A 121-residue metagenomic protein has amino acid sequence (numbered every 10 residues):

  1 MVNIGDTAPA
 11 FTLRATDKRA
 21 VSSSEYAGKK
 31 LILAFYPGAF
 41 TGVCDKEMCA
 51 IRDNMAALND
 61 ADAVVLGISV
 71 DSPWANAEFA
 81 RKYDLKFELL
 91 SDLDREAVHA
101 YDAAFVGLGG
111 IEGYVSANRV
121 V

Functional and structural regions predicted by a protein language model:
M1-V121: Chalcogenol-based redox active-site neighborhoods
